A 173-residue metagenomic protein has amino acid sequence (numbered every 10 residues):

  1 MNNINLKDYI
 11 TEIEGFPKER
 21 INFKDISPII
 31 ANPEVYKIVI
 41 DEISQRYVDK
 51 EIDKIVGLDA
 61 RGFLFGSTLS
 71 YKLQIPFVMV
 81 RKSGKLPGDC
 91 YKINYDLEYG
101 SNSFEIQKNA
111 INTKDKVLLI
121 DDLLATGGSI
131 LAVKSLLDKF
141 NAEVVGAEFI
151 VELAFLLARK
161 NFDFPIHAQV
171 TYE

Functional and structural regions predicted by a protein language model:
M1-I52: Active-site-facing substrate-recognition patch
D8-Y9, L131-E173: PRPP-dependent phosphoribosyltransferase catalytic core
I52-D59: Short glycine-rich phosphate-binding loop at a beta-alpha junction
D53, D115, V145: Conserved acidic residues
L64-L73, K134: Short Gly/Thr/Asp-enriched flexible loops that form oxyanion-binding sites at enzyme active sites
L73-Q74, N94-E98, F162-I166: Short, hinge-like loop/turn segments at secondary-structure boundaries
V78-V117: Short, glycine/charge-rich flexible loops or terminal/linker lids adjacent to PRPP-binding catalytic cores
D122, G127: Conserved G/P- and acidic residue-centered "switch" motifs that form tight phosphate/ATP-binding loops in soluble
